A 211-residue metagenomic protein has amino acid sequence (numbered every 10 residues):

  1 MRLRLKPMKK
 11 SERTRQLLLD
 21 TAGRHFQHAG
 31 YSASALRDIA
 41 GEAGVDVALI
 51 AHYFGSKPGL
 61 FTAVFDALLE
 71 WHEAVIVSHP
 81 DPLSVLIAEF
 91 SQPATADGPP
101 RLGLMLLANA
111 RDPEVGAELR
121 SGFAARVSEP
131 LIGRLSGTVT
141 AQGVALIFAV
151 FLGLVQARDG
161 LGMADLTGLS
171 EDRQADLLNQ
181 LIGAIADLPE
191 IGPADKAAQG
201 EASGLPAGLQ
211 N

Functional and structural regions predicted by a protein language model:
M1-G41, P58-G59: Basic, helix-initiating cap at the start of DNA-binding domains
M1-R13, P193-N211: N-terminal intrinsically disordered/low-complexity leader segments
R15-D20, S32, Y53-I76, P80: An amphipathic alpha-helix adjacent to DNA-recognition modules
R37, G44-F54: Short hydrophobic/aromatic patch on the recognition helix
E70-L104: Hydrophobic alpha-helical connector segments
F90, G103-A110, I147-V155: Short alpha-helical scaffolding segments that buttress acidic/His motifs in well-ordered protein cores
A94-A125: Amphipathic alpha-helical segments used for helix-helix packing
G116-A124, I132-K196, P206: Hydrophobic/aromatic-rich alpha-helical bundle segments in the mid-to-C-terminal region
